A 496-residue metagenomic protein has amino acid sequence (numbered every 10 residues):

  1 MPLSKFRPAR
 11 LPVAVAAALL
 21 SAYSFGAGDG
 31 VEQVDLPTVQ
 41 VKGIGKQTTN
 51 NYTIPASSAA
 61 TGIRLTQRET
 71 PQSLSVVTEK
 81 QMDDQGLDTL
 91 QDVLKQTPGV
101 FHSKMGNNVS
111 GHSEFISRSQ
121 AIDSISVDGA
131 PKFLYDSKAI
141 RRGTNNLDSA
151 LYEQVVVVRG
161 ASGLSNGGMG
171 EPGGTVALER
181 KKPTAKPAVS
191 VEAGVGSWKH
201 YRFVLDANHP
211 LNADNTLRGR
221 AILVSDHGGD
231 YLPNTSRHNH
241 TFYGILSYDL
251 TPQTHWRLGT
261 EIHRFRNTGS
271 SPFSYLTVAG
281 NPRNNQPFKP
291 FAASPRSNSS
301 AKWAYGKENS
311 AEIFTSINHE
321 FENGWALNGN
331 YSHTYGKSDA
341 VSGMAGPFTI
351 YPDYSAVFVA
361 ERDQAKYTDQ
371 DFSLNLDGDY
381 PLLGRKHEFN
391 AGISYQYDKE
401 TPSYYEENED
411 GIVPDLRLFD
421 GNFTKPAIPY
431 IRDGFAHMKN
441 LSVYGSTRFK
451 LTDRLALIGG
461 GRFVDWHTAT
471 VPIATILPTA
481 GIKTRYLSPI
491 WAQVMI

Functional and structural regions predicted by a protein language model:
D35, L211-A213, Y248-P252, H319-W325 (+2 more regions): Outer-membrane beta-barrel strand-turn architecture
L36-K186: Acidic, small-polar-rich N-terminal luminal/periplasmic segments of exported/outer-membrane proteins
G43, V191-V195, A221-S225, L258-R264 (+3 more regions): Transmembrane beta-barrel strands of outer-membrane/channel proteins
S113, G174, P187-V189, Y201-L205 (+5 more regions): Hydrophobic, lipid-facing positions within transmembrane beta-strands of outer-membrane proteins
L134, A150-E153, L164-F242, L250-T254 (+1 more regions): Outer-membrane beta-barrel translocator/receptor signature
N215-L217, Q253-L258, G324-L327, G384-H387 (+2 more regions): Repeated loop/turn-to-beta-strand initiation elements of outer-membrane beta-barrel proteins
D226-D230, Y243-D249, Q253-E320, Y335-Y367 (+3 more regions): Acidic/polar loop-and-plug regions of large Gram-negative outer-membrane beta-barrel proteins
S247-T251, Y367, K386-E388, S394-D398 (+1 more regions): Structural signature of Gram-negative outer-membrane beta-barrels, strongest in the C-terminal barrel of TonB-dependent
